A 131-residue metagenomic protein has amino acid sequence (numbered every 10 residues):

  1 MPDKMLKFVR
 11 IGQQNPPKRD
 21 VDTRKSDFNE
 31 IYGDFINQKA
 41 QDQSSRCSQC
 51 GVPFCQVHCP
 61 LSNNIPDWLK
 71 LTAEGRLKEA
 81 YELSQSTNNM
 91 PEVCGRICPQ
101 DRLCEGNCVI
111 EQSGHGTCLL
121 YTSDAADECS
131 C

Functional and structural regions predicted by a protein language model:
M1-S123: Ferredoxin-type iron-sulfur electron-transfer modules and their immediate structural context
Y121-C131: Single conserved hydrophobic/aromatic residue that forms the stacking wall/gate of nucleotide- or nucleobase-binding
